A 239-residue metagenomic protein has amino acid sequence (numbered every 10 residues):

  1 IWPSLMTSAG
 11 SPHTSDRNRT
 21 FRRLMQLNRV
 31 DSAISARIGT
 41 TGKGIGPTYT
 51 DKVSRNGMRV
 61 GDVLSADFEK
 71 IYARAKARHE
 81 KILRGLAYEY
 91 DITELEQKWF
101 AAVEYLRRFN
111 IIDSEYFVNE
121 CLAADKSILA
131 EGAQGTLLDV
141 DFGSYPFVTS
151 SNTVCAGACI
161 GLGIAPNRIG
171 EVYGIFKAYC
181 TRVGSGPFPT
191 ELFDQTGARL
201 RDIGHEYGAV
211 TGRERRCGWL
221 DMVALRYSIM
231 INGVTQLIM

Functional and structural regions predicted by a protein language model:
I1, G10, T14-M239: Non-transmembrane, aqueous-exposed alpha-helical and coiled segments at domain scale
L5: Flexible phosphate-sensing "switch/lid" loops adjacent to ATP/NTP-binding sites across phosphate-transfer
